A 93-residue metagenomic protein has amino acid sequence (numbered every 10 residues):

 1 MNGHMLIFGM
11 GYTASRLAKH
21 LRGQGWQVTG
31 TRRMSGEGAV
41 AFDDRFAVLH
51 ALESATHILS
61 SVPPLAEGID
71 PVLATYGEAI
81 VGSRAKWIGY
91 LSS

Functional and structural regions predicted by a protein language model:
M5-G9: Conserved N-terminal Rossmann-fold NAD(P)-binding element of oxidoreductases
A14-S15: N-terminal Rossmann-fold NAD(P) dinucleotide-binding loop
L21: Aromatic pocket-lining residues of Rossmann-like dinucleotide-binding sites
Q24: Conserved dinucleotide-binding and phosphotransfer motif residues
T29-G36: N-terminal Rossmann-fold cofactor-binding loop
A41-E78: NAD(P)H-binding glycine-rich loop region in Rossmannoid oxidoreductase-like domains and their noncatalytic homologs
G77-S93: Conserved Rossmann-fold NAD(P)-dependent oxidoreductase catalytic core, especially the SDR/UDP-sugar
